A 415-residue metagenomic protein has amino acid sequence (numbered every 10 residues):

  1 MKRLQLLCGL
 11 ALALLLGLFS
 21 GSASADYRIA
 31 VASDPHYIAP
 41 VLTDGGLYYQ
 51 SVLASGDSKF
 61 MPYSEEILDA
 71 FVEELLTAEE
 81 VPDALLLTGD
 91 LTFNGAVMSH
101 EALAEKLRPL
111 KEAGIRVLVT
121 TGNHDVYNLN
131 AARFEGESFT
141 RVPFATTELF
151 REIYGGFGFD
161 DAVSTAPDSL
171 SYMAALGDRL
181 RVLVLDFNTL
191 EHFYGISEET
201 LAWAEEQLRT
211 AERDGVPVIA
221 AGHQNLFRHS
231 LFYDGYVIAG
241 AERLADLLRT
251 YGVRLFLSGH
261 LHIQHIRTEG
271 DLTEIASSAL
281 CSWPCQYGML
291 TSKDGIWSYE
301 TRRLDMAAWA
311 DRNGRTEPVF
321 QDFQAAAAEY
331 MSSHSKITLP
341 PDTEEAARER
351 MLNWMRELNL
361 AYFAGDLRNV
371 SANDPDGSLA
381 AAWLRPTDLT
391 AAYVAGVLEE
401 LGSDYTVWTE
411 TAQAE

Functional and structural regions predicted by a protein language model:
K2-Q5, D311-E415: Non-catalytic terminal accessory segments
G9-L18: Bacterial N-terminal signal peptides
S24-V97, S197: N-terminal active-site segment of His-dependent metallophosphoesterases
D26-A39, R179-T189, I219-A221, T273-S278 (+1 more regions): Active-site-proximal beta-strand elements of phosphoester/diester hydrolases
D34, G89-D90, G122-N123, H223 (+1 more regions): Active-site glycine-centered loops adjacent to acidic/histidine catalytic or metal-binding residues that shape
T77-V81, R181-L183, L190-T273, L401-Y405: His/acidic metal-ligating clusters that form di-metal
V97, A102-A202, T273, M289 (+1 more regions): Extended active-site neighborhood of metal-dependent phosphoesterases/phosphodiesterases
L226-A326: Long, structured stretches of catalytic cores involved in phosphate-ester chemistry, encompassing
